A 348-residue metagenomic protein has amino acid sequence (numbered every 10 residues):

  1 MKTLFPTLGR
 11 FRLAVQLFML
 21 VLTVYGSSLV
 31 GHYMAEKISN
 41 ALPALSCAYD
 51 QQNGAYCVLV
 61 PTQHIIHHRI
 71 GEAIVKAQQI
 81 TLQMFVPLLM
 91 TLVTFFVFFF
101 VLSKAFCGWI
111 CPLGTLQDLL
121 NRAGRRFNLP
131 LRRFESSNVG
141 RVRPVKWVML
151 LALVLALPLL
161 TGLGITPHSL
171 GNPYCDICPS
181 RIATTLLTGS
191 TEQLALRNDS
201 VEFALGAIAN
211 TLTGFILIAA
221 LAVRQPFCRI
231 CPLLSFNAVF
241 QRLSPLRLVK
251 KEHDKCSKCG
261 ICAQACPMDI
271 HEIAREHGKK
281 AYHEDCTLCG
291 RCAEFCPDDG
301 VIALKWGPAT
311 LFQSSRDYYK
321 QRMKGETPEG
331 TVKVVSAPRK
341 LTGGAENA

Functional and structural regions predicted by a protein language model:
M1-E276, E284, E294-A348: Non-ligating segments of multi-cofactor redox enzymes
C286-G290: Cysteine-rich micro-motifs
